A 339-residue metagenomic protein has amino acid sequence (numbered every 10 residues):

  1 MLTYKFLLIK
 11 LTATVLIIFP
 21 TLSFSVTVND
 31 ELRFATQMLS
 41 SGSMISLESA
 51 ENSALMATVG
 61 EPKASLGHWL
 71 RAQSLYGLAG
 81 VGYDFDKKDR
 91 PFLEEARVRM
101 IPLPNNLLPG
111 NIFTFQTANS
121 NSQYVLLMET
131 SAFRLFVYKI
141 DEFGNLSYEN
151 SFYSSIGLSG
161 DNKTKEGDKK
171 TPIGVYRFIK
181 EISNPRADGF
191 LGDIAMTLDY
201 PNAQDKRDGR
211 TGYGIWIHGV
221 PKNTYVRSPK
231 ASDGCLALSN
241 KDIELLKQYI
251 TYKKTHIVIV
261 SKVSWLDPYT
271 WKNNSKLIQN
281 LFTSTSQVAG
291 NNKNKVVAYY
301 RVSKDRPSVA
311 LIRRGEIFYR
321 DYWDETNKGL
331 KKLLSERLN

Functional and structural regions predicted by a protein language model:
N29-M56, G60: Alpha-helical segment of the N-proximal tetratricopeptide repeat
Q37, S74, K180-N280: Exported/periplasmic cell-wall-interacting domains
L75-P109: Alpha-helical linker/edge segments of TPR/alpha-solenoid repeat scaffolds and analogous pre-/post-domain helices
L103-I215, P221-Y225, K331: Gly/Pro-biased beta-strand-loop elements
V309-N339: Short beta-strand edge/turn micro-motifs at domain boundaries
